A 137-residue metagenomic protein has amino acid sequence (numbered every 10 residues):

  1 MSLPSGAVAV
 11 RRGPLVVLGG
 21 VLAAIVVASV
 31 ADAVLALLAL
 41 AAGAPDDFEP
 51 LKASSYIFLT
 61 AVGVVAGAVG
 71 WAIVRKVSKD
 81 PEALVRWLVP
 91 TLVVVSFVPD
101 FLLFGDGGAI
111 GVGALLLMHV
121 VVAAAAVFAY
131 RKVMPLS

Functional and structural regions predicted by a protein language model:
M1-L15: Short, Lys/Arg-rich, polar N-terminal cytosolic tail immediately upstream of the first transmembrane signal-anchor
V8-R12, V69-V85, V127-S137: Cytoplasmic membrane-interface segments at the C-terminal ends of transmembrane helices
V16-A28, V121-S137: Membrane-water interface at the C-terminal end of transmembrane alpha helices
V17, E49, V65, A72 (+1 more regions): Internal alpha-helical transmembrane segments of multi-pass membrane proteins
L18-L22, V26, I57-A61, V85-P90 (+1 more regions): Hydrophobic alpha-helical transmembrane segments
A28-L37, V64-A72, F97, A123-F128: Transmembrane alpha-helical segments of multi-pass membrane transport proteins and ion-pumping complexes
F48-G63: A loop-to-helix transmembrane entry motif
V98-A114: Membrane-helix boundary connector in multi-pass membrane proteins
